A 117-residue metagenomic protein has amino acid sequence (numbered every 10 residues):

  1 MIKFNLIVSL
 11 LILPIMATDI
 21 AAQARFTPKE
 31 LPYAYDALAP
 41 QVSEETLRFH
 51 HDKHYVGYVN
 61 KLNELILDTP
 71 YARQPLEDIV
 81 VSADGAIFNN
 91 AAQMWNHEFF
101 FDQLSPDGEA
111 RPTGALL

Functional and structural regions predicted by a protein language model:
M1-I2: N-terminal secretory signal peptides that target proteins for export/translocation
N5-M16: Bacterial N-terminal signal peptides
I20-L117: Feature for soluble, non-membrane regions of globular proteins
